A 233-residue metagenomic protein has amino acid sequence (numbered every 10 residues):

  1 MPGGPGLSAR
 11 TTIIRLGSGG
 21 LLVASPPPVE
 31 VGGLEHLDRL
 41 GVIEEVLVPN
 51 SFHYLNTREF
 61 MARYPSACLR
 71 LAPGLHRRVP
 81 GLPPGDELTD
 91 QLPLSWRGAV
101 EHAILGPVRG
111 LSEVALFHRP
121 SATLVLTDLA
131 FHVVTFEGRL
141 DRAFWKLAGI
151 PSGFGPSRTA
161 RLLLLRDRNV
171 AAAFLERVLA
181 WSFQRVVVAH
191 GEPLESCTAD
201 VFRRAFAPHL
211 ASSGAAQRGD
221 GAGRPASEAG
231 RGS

Functional and structural regions predicted by a protein language model:
M1-P28, G32, L82-A148, A173-A180: Catalytic core of the metallo-beta-lactamase
G3, P27-V29, E45, N56-E59 (+4 more regions): Cap/insert and terminal regions of metallo-dependent hydrolase folds
S8-R10, R15-L16, V31, A67 (+3 more regions): Metal-centered catalytic cores of metalloenzymes
G19, I43-E44, S66, P120 (+1 more regions): A general structural motif
V23-P26, E44-S51, R70-A72, V125-D128 (+2 more regions): Active-site neighborhood of phospho(di)ester-bond hydrolases with catalytic His/Asp-centered motifs
L34-S95: Active-site HxH/HxHxD metal-binding segment of metal-dependent hydrolases
H53, F131, P193: Short active-site segment of divalent metal-dependent hydrolases/proteases that encodes the spacing between
H76, R109, P193: Residue-level detector of flexible, active-site-proximal loop/helix-junction positions within diverse enzyme catalytic
